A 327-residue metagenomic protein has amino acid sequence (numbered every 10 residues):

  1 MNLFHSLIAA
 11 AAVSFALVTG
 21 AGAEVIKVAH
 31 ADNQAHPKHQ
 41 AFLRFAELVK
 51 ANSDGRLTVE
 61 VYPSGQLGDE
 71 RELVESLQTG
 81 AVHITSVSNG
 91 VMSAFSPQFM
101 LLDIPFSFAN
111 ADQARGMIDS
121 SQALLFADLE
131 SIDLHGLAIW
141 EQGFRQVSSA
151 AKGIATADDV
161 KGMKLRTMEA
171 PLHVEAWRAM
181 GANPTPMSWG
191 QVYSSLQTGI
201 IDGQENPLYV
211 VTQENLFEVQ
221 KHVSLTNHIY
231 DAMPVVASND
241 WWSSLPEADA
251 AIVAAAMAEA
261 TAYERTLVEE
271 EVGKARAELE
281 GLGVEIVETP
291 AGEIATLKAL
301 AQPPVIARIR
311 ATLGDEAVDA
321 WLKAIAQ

Functional and structural regions predicted by a protein language model:
M1-S6: Positively charged n-region of N-terminal signal peptides that target proteins for export
I8-A16: Bacterial N-terminal signal peptides
L17-A23: Sec/Tat signal peptide C-region and signal peptidase I cleavage site
E24-Q113, S121-L124, L129-Q327: N-terminal secretory/targeting leader peptides
